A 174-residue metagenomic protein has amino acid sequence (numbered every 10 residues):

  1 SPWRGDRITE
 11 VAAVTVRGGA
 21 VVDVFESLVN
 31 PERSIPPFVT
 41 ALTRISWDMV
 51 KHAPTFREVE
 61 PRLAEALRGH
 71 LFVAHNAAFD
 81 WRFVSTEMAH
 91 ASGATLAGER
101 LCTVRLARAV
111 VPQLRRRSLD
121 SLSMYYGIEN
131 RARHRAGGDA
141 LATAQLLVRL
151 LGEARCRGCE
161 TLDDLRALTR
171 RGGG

Functional and structural regions predicted by a protein language model:
S1-E99, P112-H134: Conserved non-catalytic scaffold segment of RNase H-like nuclease domains
R105-A109: Short amphipathic helix-turn segment from helical bundle oligomerization domains, prototypically the retroelement Gag
N130-R149: A charged, well-structured terminal subsegment
A144-G174: Acidic two-metal-ion nuclease catalytic site recognized across multiple nuclease folds, prominently DnaQ/RNase D-T
